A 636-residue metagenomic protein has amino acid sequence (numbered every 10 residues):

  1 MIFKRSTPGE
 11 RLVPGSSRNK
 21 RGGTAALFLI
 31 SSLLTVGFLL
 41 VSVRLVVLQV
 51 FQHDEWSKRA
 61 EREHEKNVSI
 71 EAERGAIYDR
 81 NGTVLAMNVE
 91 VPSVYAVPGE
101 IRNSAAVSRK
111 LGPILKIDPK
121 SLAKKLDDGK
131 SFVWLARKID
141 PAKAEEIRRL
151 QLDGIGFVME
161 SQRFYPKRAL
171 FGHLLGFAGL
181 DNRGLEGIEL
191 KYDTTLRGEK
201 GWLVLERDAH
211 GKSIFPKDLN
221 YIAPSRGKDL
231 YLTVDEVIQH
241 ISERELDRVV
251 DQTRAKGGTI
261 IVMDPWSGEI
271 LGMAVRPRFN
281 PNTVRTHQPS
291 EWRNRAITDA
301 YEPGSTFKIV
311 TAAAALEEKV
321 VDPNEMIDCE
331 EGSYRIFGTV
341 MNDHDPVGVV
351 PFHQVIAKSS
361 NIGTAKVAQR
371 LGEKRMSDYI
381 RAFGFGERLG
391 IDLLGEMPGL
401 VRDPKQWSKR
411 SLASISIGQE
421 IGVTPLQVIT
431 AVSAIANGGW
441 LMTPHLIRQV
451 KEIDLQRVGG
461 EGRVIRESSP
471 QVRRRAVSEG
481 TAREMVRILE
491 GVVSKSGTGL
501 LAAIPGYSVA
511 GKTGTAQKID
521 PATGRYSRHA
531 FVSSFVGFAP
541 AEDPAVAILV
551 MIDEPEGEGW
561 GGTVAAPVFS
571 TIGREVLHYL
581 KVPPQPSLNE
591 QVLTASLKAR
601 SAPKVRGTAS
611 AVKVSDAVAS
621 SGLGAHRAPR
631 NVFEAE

Functional and structural regions predicted by a protein language model:
M1-V284, A300, G372-G386, G395 (+7 more regions): Periplasmic/cell-envelope proteins involved in peptidoglycan metabolism and beta-lactam response
I2-P14, A86, R207-Y221, I260-S305 (+4 more regions): Beta-lactam-recognizing serine transpeptidase/beta-lactamase-like catalytic domain environment
